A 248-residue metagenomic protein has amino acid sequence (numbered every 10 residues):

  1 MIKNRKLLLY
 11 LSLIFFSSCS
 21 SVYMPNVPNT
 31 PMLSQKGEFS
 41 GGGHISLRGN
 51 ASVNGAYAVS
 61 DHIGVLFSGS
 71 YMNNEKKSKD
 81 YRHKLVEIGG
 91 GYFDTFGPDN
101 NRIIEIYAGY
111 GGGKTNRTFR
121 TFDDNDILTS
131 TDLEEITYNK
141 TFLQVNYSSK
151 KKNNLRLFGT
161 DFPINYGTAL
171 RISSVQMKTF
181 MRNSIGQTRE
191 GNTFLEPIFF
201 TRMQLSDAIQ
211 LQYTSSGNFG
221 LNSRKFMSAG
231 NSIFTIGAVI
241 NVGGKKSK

Functional and structural regions predicted by a protein language model:
M1-V27, K245-K248: Cleavable N-terminal export/targeting peptides
F16, G37, G55, D61-I63 (+7 more regions): A generic structural signal for ordered secondary structure
C19-E75, N241-G243: Short glycine/proline- and aromatic-enriched beta-strand/turn motifs that initiate or cap beta-hairpins
L33-G41, G49-A51, D61-I63, P98-I106 (+4 more regions): Outer-envelope beta-barrel architecture signal
G41-G55, M72-H83, P98, G191-T193 (+1 more regions): Solvent-exposed loop/turn segments connecting transmembrane beta-strands in outer-membrane beta-barrel proteins
G41-L47, Y57, F67-Y71, I104-K114 (+2 more regions): Transmembrane beta-barrel strands of outer-membrane/channel proteins
G69-K152, S215: Outer-membrane beta-barrel translocator/channel fold
N116-K248: Outer-membrane beta-barrel transmembrane domain signature
